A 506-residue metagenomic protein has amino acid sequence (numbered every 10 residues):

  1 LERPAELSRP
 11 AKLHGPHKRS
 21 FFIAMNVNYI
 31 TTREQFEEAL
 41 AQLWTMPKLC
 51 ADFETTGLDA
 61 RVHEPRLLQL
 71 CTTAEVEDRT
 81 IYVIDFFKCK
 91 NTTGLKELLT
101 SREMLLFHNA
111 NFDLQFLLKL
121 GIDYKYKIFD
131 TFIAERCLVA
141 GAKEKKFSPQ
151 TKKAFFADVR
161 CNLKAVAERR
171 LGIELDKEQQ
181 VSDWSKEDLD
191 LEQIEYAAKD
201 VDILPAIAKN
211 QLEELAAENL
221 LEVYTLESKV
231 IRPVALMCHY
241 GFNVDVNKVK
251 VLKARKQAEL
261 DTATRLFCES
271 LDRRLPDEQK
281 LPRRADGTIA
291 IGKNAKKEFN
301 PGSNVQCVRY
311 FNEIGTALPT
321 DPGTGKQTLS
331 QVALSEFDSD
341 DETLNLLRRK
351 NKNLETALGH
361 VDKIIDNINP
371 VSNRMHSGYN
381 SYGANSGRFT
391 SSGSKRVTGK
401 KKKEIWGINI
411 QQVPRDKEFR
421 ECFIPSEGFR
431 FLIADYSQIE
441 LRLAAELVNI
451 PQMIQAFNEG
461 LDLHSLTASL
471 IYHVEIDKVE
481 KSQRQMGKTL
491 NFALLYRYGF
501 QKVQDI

Functional and structural regions predicted by a protein language model:
G15-K18: Short hydrophobic alpha-helical segments enriched in small aliphatic residues
F21-F53, R61: N-terminal accessory regions of nucleic-acid-interacting proteins
M25-Y29, D59-A216, Y224-S228, L461 (+1 more regions): Active-site-proximal helix-loop-helix substrate-binding element of RNase H-like nuclease domains
M25-Y29, V62, P205-D416, I424 (+5 more regions): Conserved "right-hand" nucleotidyltransferase catalytic core of DNA-directed polymerases
T32-P47, K96-L99, R415-R430: A short acidic-Thr-Gly-centered motif at the start of a beta-strand
L49-A51, I128-F129, P301, F431-D435: Short hydrophobic beta-strand that contains or immediately precedes a catalytic carboxylate
P65-Q69, I433, E440-V474, K478: Metal-dependent catalytic core segments for phosphate chemistry
M486-L495: Short, amphipathic alpha-helical "recognition" segments used to contact nucleic acids or chromatin
